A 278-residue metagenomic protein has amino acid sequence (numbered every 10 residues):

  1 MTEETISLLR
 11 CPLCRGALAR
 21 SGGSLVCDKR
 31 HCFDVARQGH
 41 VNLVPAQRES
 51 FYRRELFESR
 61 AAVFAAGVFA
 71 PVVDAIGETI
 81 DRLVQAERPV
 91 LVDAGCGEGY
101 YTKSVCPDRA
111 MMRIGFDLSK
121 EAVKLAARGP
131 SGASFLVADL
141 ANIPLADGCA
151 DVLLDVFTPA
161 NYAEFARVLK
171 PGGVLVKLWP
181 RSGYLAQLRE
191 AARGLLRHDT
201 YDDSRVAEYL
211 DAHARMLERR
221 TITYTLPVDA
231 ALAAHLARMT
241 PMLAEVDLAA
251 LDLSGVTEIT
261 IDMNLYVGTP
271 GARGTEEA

Functional and structural regions predicted by a protein language model:
M1-S50: N-terminal auxiliary segments of SAM/dcSAM-dependent transferases
I6, R220-A278: Conserved Class I S-adenosyl-L-methionine
S50-V72: Class I SAM-dependent methyltransferase Rossmann-like catalytic core, especially the SAM/SAH-binding loop
E87-G97: Conserved class I S-adenosyl-L-methionine
E98-R109: Conserved SAM-binding loop of SAM-dependent methyltransferases across substrates and taxa, primarily the Class I
D117-E121: Conserved SAM/SAH-binding beta-strand->alpha-helix loop
S131-I143: Conserved SAM-binding strand-loop segment of SAM-dependent methyltransferases
G173-P180: Conserved beta-strand signature within the Rossmann-like core of class I S-adenosyl-L-methionine
